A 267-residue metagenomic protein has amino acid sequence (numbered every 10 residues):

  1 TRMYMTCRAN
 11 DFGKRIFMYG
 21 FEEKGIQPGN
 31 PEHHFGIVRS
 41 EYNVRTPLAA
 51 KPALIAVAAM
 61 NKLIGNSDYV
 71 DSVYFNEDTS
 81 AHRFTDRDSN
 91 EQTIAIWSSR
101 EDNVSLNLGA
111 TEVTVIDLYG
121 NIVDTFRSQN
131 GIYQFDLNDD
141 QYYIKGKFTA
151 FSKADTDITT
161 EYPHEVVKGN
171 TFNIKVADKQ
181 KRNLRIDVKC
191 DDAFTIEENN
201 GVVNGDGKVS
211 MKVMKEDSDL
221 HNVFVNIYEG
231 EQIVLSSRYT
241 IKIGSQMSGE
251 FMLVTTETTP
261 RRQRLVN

Functional and structural regions predicted by a protein language model:
T1-V57, S72-E77, S89: Aromatic/acidic polysaccharide-binding cleft in carbohydrate-active enzymes
Y74-T111, L118: Carbohydrate-binding surface patches
E101-F126, R182-C190, V223, N267: Beta-strand-rich binding/interaction modules
R127-T159: C-terminal beta-strand-rich structural cap/linker in extracellular carbohydrate-active enzymes
F151-Y162, I233-K242: Edge beta-strands of extracellular beta-sandwich domains
Y162-G169, E257-V266: Short, solvent-exposed loop/linker segments at the N-terminal edge of repeated beta-sheet extracellular domains
C190-I196: Short, solvent-exposed loop/linker segments at beta-strand-coil boundaries, enriched for Pro/Gly and Ser/Thr
G207-D217: Short, hydrophobic beta-strand segments
